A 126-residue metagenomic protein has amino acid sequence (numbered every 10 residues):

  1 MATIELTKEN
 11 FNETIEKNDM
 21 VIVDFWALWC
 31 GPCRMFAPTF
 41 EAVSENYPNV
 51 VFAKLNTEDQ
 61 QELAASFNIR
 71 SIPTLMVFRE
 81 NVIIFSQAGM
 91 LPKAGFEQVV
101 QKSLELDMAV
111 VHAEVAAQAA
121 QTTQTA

Functional and structural regions predicted by a protein language model:
A2, W26, V51-A53: Conserved Rossmann-like nucleotide-binding pocket used by diverse enzymes that bind dinucleotide cofactors
T3-V21, Q61: A short beta-strand-turn-helix
N18-I22, M35-L55, D59-Q61: Conserved helix-turn-beta segment immediately C-terminal to the redox Cys motif in thioredoxin-like folds
D19, W26-W29, S71: Short pre-active-site segment immediately N-terminal to redox-active cysteine/selenocysteine motifs in thiol-based
D24-W26, V77: Structural cue for short, hydrophobic secondary-structure segments
C30-C33, L75: The canonical Cys-X-X-Cys-His
S71, M76-V110: Non-catalytic, surface beta->alpha helical segment in thiol-disulfide oxidoreductase systems
M108-A126: CheY-like receiver
